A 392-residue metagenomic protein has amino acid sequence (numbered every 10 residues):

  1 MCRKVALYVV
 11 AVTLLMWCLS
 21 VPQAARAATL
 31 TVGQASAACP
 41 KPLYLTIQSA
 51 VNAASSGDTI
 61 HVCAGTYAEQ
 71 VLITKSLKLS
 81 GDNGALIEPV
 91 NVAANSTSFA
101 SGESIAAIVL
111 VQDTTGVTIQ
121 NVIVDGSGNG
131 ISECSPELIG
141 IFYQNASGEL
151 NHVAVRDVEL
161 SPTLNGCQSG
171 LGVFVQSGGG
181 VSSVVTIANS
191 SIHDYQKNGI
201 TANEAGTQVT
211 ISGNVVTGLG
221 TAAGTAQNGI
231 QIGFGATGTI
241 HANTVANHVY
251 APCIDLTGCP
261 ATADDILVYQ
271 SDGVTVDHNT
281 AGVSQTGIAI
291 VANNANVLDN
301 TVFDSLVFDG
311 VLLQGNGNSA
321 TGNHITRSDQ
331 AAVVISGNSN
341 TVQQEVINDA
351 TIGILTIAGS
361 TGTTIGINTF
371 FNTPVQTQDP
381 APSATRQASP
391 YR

Functional and structural regions predicted by a protein language model:
M1-K4: Positively charged n-region of N-terminal signal peptides that target proteins for export
Y8-S20: Bacterial N-terminal signal peptides
C18-A53, A64, K78: Right-handed parallel beta-helix/beta-solenoid
A28, D58, E69, K75-L77 (+23 more regions): The right-handed parallel beta-helix/beta-solenoid scaffold, focusing on the short coil/turn and N-cap positions
Q48, N52-S55, Y67-S80, I87-N121 (+5 more regions): Extracellular beta-strand-rich solenoid/capping regions of secreted or surface-exposed proteins that bind or remodel
H61, K78, A94-S96, T239-T244 (+4 more regions): Acidic, glycine- and Ser/Thr-rich low-complexity intrinsically disordered tracts in extracellular/secreted proteins
Y67-V71, G84, P89-V92, G128-I139 (+10 more regions): Short glycine/acidic-rich loop motifs that flank beta-strands on beta-rich extracellular proteins
